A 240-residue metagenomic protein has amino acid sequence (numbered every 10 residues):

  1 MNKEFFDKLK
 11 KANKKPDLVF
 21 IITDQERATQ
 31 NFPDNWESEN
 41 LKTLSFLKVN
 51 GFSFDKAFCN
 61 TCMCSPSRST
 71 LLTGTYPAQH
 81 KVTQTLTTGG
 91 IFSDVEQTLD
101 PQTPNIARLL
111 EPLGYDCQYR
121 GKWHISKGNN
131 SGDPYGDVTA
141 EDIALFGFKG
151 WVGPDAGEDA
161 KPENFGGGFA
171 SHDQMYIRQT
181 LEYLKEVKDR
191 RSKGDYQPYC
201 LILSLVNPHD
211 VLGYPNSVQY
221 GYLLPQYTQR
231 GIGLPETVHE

Functional and structural regions predicted by a protein language model:
M1-E240: Formylglycine-dependent sulfatase
